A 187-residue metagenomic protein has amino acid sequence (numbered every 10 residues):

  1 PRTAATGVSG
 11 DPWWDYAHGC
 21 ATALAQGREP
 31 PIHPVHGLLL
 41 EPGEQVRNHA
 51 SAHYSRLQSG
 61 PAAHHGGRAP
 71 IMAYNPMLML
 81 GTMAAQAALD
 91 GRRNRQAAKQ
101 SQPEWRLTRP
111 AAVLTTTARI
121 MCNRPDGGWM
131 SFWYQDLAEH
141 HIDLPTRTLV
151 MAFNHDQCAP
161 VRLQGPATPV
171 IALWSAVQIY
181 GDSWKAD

Functional and structural regions predicted by a protein language model:
R2-Q26, P30-R47, A52-G60, G66 (+3 more regions): Acidic, Ser/Thr- and proline-rich intrinsically disordered linker/docking segments of eukaryotic scaffolds
